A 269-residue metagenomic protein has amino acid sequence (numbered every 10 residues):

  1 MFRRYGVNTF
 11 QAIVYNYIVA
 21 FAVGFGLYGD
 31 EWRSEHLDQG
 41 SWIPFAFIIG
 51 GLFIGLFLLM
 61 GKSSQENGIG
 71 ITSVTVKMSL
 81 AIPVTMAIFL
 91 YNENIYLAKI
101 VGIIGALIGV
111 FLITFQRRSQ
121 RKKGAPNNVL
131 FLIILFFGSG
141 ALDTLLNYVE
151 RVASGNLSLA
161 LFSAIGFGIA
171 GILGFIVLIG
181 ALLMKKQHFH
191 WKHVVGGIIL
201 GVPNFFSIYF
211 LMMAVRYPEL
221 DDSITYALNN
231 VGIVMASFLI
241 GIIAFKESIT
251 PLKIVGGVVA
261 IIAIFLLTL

Functional and structural regions predicted by a protein language model:
F2, A12, S63, F89-I95 (+4 more regions): Hydrophobic/aromatic residues within transmembrane alpha-helices of multi-pass small-molecule transporters
R3-F47, F57-E66, R117-L132, F167-Y217 (+1 more regions): Membrane-interface interhelical linkers
Y5-N8, L59-T75, S154-A160, L211-N229: Structural motif at transmembrane-helix junctions in multi-pass transporters
F25, G50, I54-L58, L80-T85 (+6 more regions): Hydrophobic/small/kink-forming positions within alpha-helical transmembrane segments of polytopic membrane proteins
E35-F53, N92-I108, L132-I134, A160-I172 (+1 more regions): Structural signature of hydrophobic alpha-helical transmembrane segments
M60-V101, S119, G124: Membrane-interface helix-loop-helix junctions at boundaries between adjacent transmembrane segments
A81-I100, I233-I254: C-terminal transmembrane-helix exit sites in multi-pass transporters
A98-R117, L252-T268: Hydrophobic transmembrane alpha-helices of multi-pass small-molecule transport proteins
